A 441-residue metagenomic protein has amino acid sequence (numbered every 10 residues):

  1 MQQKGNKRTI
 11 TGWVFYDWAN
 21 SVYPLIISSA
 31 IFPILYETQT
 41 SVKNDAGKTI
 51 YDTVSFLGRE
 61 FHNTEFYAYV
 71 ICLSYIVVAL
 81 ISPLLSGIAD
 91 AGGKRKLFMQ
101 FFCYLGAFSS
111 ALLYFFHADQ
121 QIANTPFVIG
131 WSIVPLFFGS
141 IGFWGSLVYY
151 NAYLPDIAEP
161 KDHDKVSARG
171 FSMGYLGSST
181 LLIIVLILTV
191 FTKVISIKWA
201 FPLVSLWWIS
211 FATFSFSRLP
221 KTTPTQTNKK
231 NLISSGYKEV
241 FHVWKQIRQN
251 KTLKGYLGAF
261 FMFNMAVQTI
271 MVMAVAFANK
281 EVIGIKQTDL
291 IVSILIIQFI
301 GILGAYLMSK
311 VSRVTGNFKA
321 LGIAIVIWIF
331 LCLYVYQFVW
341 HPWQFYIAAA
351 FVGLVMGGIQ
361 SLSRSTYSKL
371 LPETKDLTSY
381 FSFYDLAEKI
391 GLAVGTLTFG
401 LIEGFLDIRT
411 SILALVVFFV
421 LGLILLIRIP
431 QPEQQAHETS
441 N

Functional and structural regions predicted by a protein language model:
M1-I10, T222-L257: Juxtamembrane intracellular "pre-TM" segments in multi-pass secondary transporters
I10, F115-F116, W207-R218, I359 (+2 more regions): Multi-pass alpha-helical transporter architecture, strongest for 12-TM Major Facilitator/SLC carriers used
L25-N63, V272-L290: Short amphipathic helix-loop junctions that connect adjacent transmembrane helices in Major Facilitator Superfamily/SLC
E60, I187-L206, L401-F419: A membrane-interface helix-boundary motif in multi-pass transporters
L80-K94, L303-N317, E403: Helix-to-loop junctions at the C-terminal end of transmembrane segments in multipass secondary transporters
L97-L112, K319-Y334: Structural signature of the two symmetry-related core transmembrane helices
Y114-V134, Y336-A348: Helix-loop junctions at membrane interfaces in 12-TM secondary transporters
K165-L186, D385-G395: Glycine-rich segments within core transmembrane alpha-helices of 12-TM secondary carriers
